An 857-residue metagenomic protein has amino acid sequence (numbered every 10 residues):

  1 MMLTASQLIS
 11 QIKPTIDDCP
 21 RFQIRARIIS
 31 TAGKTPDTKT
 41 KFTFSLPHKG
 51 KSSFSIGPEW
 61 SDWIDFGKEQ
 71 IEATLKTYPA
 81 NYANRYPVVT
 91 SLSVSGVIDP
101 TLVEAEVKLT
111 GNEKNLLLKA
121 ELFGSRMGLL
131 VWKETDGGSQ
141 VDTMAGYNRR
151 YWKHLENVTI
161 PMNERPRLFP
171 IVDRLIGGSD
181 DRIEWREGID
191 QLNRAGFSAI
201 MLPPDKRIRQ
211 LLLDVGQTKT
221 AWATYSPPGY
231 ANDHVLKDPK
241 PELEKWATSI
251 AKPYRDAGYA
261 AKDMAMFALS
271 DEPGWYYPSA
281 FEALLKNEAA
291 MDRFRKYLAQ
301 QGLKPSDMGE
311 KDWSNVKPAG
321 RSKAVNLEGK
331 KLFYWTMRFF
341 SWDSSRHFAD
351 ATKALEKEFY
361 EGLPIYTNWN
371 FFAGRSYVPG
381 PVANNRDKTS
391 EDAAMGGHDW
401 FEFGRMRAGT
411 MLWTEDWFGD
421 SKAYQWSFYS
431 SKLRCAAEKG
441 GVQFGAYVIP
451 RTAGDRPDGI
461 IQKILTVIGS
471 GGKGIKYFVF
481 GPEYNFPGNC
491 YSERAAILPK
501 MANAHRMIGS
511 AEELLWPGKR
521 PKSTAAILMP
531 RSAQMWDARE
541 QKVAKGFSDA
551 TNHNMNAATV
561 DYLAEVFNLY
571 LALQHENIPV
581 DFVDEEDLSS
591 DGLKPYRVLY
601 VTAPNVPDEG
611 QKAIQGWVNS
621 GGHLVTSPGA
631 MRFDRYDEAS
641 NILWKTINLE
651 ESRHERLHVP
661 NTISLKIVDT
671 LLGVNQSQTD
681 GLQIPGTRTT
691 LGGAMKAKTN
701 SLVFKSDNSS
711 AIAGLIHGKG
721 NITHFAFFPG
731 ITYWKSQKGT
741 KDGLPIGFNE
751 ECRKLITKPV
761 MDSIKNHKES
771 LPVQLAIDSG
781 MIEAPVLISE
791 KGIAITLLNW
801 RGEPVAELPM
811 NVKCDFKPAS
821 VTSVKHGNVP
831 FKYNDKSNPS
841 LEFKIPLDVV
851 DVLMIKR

Functional and structural regions predicted by a protein language model:
M1-V215, P241-A268, A354, P521 (+7 more regions): Mature N-terminal, pre-catalytic/accessory segment of carbohydrate-active enzymes
T143, Y147-N157, A251-F428, K432: Polysaccharide-binding and catalytic clefts of secreted carbohydrate-active enzymes
M162, P499-P595, P628: Aromatic-Pro/Gly-enriched surface loop or interdomain linker that acts as a lid/target-recognition segment
F169-R182, G196-S198, P227-W246, L327-R346 (+5 more regions): The substrate-binding groove and active-site-proximal loops of carbohydrate-active enzymes, especially glycoside
I189-G302, S306, W617: Acidic/aromatic-lined carbohydrate-recognition and catalytic surfaces of CAZymes acting on diverse glycans
K245-Y254, A351-P364, G396-E483, K500-A504 (+3 more regions): Catalytic-core region of carbohydrate-active enzymes that cleave or remodel glycosidic bonds
L412-G419, A446-P499, R520-N552, A713-N749: Aromatic/acidic polysaccharide-binding cleft in carbohydrate-active enzymes
T602-R857: A conserved amphipathic helix/loop scaffold that creates a polar/acidic microenvironment used either to coordinate
